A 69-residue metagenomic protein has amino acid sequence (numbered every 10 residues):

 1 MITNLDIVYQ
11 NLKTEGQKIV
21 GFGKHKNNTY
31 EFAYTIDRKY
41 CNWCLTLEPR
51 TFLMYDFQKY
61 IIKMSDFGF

Functional and structural regions predicted by a protein language model:
M1-F69: N- and C-terminal low-complexity/disordered segments
